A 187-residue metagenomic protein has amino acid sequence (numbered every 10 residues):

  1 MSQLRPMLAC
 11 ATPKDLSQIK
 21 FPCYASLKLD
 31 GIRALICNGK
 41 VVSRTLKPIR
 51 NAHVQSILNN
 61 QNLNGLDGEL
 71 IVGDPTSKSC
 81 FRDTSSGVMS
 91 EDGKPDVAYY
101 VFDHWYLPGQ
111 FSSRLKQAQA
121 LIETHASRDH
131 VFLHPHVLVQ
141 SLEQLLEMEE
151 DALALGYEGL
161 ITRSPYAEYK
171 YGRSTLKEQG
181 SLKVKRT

Functional and structural regions predicted by a protein language model:
M1-K20, A25: Charged, flexible boundary elements
M1-S2, H125-H136: Short, basic, glycine/proline-bearing loop/turn elements
R5, S26, K78, H134 (+1 more regions): Generic secondary-structure boundary/loop-capping signal
M7, K28, H104-W105, E168 (+1 more regions): Residue-level preference for alpha-helix termini and adjacent loops
L8-K14, C80-S86, Q140-L146: Short, motif-level signal for alpha-helix interfacial/capping segments enriched in acidic residues and aromatics/proline
A9, V42, D67-I71, Y100-F102 (+3 more regions): Residues in well-ordered beta-strands of folded domains
L16-D129: Covalent nucleotidyltransferase
H136-T187: Amphipathic alpha-helical
